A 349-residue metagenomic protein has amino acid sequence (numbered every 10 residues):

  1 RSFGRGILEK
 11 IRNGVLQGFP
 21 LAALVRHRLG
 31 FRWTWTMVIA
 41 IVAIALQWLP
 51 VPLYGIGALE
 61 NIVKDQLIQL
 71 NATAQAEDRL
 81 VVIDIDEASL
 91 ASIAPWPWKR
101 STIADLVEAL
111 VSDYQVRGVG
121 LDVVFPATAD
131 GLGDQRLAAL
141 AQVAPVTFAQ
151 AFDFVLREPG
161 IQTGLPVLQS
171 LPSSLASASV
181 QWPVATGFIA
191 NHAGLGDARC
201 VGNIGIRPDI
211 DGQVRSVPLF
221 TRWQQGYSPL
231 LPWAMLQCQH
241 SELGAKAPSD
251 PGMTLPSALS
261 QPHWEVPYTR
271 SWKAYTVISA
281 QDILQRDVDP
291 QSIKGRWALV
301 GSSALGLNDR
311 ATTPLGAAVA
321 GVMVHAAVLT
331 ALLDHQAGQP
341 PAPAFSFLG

Functional and structural regions predicted by a protein language model:
G4, L8-D250, I293-G349: Non-transmembrane functional regions of envelope-associated proteins
G244-D289: Substrate-access "cap/lid" subdomains that shape and gate the entrance to catalytic or ligand-binding pockets
